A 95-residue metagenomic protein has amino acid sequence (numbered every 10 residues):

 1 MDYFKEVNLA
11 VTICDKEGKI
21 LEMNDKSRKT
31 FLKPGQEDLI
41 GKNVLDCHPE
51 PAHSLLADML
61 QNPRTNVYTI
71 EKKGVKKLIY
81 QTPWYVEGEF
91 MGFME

Functional and structural regions predicted by a protein language model:
M1-M23: Sensory modules in modular signal-transduction proteins
K26-E95: Sensory/regulatory domains in signal-transduction proteins
